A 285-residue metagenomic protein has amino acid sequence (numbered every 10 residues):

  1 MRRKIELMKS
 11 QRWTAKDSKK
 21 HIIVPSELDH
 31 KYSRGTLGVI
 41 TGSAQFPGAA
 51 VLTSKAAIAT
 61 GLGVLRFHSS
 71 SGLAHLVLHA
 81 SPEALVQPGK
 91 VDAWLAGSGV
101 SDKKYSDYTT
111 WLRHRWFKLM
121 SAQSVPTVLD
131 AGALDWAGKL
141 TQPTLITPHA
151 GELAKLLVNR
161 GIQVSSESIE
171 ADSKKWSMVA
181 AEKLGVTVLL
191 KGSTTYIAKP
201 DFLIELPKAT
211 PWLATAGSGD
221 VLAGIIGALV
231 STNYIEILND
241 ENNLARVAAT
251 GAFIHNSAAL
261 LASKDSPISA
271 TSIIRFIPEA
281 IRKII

Functional and structural regions predicted by a protein language model:
M1-V128, D135-Q142, K155-I285: Small-residue (G/A/S/T)-rich helix-start motifs and N-terminal tracts that mark the onset
T144-G151: Non-cysteine beta-strand/loop elements that form the S-adenosyl-L-methionine
